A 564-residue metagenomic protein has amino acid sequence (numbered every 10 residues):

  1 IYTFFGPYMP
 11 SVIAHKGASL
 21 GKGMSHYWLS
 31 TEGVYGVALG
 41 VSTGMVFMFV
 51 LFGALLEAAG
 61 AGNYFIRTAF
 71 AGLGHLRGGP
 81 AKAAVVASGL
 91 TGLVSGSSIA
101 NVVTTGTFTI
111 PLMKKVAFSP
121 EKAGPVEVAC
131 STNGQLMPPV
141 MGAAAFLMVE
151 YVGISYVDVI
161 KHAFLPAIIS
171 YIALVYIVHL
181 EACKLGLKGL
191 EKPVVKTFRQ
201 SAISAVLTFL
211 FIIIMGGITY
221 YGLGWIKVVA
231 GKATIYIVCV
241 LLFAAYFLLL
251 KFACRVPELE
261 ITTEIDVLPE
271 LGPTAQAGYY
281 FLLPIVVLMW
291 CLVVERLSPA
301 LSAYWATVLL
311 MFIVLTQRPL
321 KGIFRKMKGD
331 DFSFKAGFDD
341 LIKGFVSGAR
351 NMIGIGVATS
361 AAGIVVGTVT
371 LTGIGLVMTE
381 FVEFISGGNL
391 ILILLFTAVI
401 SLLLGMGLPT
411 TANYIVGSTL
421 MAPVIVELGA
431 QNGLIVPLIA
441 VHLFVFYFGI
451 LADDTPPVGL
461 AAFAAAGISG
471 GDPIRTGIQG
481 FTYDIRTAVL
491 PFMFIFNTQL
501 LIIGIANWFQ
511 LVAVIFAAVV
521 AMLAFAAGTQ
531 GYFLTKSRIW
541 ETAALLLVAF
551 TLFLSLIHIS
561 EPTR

Functional and structural regions predicted by a protein language model:
Y2-N63, V294, A300, Y304 (+8 more regions): Core transmembrane alpha-helical segments of multi-pass membrane transporters/permeases
E32-M45, G72-A84, V116-K122, Q276-L282 (+4 more regions): Membrane-interfacial loop-to-helix junctions in multi-pass transporters
M45, F49, G79-P80, G134-A143 (+7 more regions): Hydrophobic alpha-helical transmembrane segments in multi-pass membrane proteins
F52-E57, S88-S97, A129-Q135, V366 (+3 more regions): Transmembrane alpha-helix interface/packing and boundary motifs in multi-pass membrane proteins, characterized by
R67-G134, V140-L147, G153, T411-F448 (+1 more regions): Hydrophobic transmembrane alpha-helices that form the pore/transport pathway of multi-pass ion and small-solute
S155-K161, V229, L297-W305, I374 (+4 more regions): Membrane-water interface of transmembrane alpha-helices in multipass transporters/channels
K161-N351, F463-F553: Long, contiguous bundles of hydrophobic transmembrane helices that form the permeation core of multi-pass
S555-T563: Residue-level detector of conserved catalytic or cofactor/ligand-binding positions in enzyme active sites
